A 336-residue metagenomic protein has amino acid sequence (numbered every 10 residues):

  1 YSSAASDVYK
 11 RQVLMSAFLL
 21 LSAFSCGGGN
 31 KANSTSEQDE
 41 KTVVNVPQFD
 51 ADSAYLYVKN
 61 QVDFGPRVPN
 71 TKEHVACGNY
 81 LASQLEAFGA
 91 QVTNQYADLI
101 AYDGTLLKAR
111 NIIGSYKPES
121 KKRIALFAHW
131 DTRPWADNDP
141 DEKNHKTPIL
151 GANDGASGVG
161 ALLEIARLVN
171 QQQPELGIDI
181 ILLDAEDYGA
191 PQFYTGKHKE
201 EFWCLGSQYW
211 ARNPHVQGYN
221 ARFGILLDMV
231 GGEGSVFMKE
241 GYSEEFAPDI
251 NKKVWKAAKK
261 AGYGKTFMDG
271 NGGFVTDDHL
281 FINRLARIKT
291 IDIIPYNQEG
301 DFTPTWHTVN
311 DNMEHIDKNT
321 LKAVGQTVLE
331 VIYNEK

Functional and structural regions predicted by a protein language model:
Y1-Q12: Single conserved hydrophobic/aromatic residue that forms the stacking wall/gate of nucleotide- or nucleobase-binding
S22-S25: C-terminal motif of bacterial Sec signal peptides marking the signal peptidase cleavage site
G28, A32-C77, F88, G300-H315: N-terminal capping segment at the start of a domain
T42-Q48, D63-K72, L99-Y102, H145-G155 (+5 more regions): Second-shell loop/turn segments in exported
A51-F64, F88, G104, R110-N170 (+3 more regions): Catalytic-core environment of secreted peptidases
P66-E119: A non-catalytic alpha/beta surface segment that caps or lines the substrate-entry region of metallo-dependent hydrolase
L106, F223, G232-K336: Active-site-adjacent substrate-binding region of metalloamidase/peptidase-like peptide-processing proteins
K146-D249: Acidic/histidine-rich catalytic neighborhood of metal-dependent amide-processing enzymes
